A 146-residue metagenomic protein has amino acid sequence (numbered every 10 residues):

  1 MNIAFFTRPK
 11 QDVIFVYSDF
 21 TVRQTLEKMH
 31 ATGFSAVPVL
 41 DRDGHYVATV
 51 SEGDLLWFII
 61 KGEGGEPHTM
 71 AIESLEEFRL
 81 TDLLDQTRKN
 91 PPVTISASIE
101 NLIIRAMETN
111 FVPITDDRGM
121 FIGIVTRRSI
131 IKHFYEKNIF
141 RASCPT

Functional and structural regions predicted by a protein language model:
M1-V13, E76-K89: Bateman (tandem CBS) regulatory domains
F15-G33, V39-D41, I59, P91-T109 (+2 more regions): The conserved cystathionine-beta-synthase
M29, V37-D54, A106, I114-S129: A glycine-centered beta-loop-beta connector
S51, L56-T81: Helix-adjacent hinge/juxtasegments
E63-G65, L83-L84, Y135-A142: A general structural signal for short secondary-structure boundary/capping elements
I72-L75, K89-P92, S98, T115-T146: Cytosolic regulatory modules rich in charged/polar residues
